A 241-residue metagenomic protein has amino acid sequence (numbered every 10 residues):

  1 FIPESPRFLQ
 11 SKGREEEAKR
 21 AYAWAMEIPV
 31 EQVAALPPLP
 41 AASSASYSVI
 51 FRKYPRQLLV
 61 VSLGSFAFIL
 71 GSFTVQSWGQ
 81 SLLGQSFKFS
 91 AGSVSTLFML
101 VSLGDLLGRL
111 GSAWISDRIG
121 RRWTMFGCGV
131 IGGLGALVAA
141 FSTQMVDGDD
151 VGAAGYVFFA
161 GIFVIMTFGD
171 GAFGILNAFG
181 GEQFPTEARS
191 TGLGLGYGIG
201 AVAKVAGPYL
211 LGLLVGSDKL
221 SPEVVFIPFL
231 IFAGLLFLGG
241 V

Functional and structural regions predicted by a protein language model:
I2-Y54: Intracellular cytosolic loops and amphipathic helices of Major Facilitator Superfamily
I50-A113, G207-P208: Extracytoplasmic gate region of multi-pass secondary transporters
G108-G120, V215: Helix-to-loop junctions at the C-terminal end of transmembrane segments in multipass secondary transporters
R118-G129: Cytoplasmic membrane-interface "Motif A"-like loop-to-helix N-cap segments of 12-TM Major Facilitator Superfamily
V130-D150: C-terminal ends and interior cores of transmembrane alpha-helices in multi-pass membrane transporters/permeases
G171-F184: Intracellular juxtamembrane helix-capping segments at the cytosolic ends of symmetry-related transmembrane helices
G181-D218: A late C-terminal transmembrane helix in Major Facilitator Superfamily
L213-G234: A membrane-interface helix-boundary motif in multi-pass transporters
